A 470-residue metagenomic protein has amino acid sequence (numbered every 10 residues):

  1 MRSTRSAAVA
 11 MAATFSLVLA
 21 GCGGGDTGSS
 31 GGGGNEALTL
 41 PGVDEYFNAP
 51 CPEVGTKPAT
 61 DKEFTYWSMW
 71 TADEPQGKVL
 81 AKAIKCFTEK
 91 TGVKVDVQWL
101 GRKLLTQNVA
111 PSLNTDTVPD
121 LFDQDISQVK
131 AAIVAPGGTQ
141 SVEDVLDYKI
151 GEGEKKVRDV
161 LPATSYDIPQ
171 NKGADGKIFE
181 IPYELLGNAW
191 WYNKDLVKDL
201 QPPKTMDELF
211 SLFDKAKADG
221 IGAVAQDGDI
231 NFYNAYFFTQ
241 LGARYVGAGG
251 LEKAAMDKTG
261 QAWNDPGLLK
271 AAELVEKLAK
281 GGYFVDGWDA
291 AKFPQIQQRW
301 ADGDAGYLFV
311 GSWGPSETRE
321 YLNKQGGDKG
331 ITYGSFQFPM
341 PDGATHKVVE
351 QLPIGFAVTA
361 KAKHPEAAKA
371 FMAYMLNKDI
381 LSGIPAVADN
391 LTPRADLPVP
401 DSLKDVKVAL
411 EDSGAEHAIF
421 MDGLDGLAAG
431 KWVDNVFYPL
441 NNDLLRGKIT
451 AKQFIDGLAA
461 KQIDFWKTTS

Functional and structural regions predicted by a protein language model:
P41-P58, V129-G187, S335: Hinge/lid segment of periplasmic solute-binding proteins
M69, A83, A243-R244, E273-K363: Extracytoplasmic/periplasmic substrate-binding proteins
K82, C86-L161, K198-K204, Q298 (+4 more regions): Extracytoplasmic "Venus flytrap"/periplasmic binding protein-like
S112, P119-D120, G151-D195, A344-V349 (+1 more regions): A structural signal for short loop-to-beta-strand junctions that line the ligand-binding cleft of periplasmic/secreted
D147, W313-N323, F338, I354-K431 (+1 more regions): Mature extracytoplasmic/periplasmic domains
I168-Y183, N188, F210-Q261, A305: Extracytoplasmic/periplasmic solute-binding protein
G173, D257, V349-E350, A388-P398 (+1 more regions): C-terminal capping/gating helix-and-loop segments adjacent to ligand/active sites or protein-protein/ligand interfaces
F213-A216, M256-W288: Glycine-centered hinge/linker elements that transmit conformational signals in sensory and ligand-binding systems
